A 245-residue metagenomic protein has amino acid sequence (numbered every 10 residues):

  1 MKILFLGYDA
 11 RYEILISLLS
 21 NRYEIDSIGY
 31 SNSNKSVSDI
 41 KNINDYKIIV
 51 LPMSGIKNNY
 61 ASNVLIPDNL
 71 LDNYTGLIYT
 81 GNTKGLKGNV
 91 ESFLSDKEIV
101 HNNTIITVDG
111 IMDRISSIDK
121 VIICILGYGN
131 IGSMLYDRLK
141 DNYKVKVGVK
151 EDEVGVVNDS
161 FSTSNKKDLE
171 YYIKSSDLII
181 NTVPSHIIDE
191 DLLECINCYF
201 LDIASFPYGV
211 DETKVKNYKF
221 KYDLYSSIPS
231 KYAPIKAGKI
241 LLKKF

Functional and structural regions predicted by a protein language model:
K2, E24-D26, L77, I122 (+2 more regions): Residues at the starts of beta-strands that form the adenosine-phosphate
I3-L15, L19, D119-L139: Glycine-rich adenosine-cofactor-binding loop
D9, S31, N82-K84, K150-D152 (+1 more regions): Residues in the short beta-alpha loop(s) of Rossmann-like NAD(P)-binding domains
R22-K35, Y143-D159: NAD(P)-binding Rossmann-fold cofactor-contacting core
D26-D45, N69, K167-E170: A short, well-structured beta->alpha microelement
I48-K120, L224-I228: Glycine/serine-rich phosphate-binding loop and adjoining beta1-alpha1 elements at the start of nucleotide-handling
S54-Y60, L65-N73, V156-K231: Rossmann-like adenosine-cofactor binding region
T104, V108, M112, S176 (+1 more regions): Short, amphipathic alpha-helical "lid/cap" segments that border enzyme active or binding sites
